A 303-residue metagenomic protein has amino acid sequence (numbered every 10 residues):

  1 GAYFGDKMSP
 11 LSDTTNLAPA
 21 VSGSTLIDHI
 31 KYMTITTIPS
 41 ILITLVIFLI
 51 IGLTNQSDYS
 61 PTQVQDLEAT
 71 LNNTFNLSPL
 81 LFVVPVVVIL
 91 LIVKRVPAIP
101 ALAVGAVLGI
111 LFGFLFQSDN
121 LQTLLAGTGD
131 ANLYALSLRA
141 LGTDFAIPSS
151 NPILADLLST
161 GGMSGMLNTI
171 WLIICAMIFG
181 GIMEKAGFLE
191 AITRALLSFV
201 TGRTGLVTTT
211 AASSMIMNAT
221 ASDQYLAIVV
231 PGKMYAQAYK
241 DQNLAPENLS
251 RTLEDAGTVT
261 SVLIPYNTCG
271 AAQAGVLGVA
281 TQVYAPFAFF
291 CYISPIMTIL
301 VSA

Functional and structural regions predicted by a protein language model:
G1-K7, G205-N218, Q242-L263, F287-I293: Alpha-helical transmembrane segments of multi-pass membrane proteins
A2, K7-A69, L80, D241 (+2 more regions): Juxtamembrane and boundary regions of transmembrane helices in multi-pass small-molecule transporters and channels
Y3, I173-G180, A186-M234: Hydrophobic alpha-helical transmembrane segments of multi-pass integral membrane proteins, predominantly secondary
L17-H29, F188-S198, T209, L226-E254 (+2 more regions): Alpha-helical transmembrane segments
A20, G52-L77, F116-L158: Inter-helical loop and helix-membrane interface segments of multi-pass membrane transporters/permeases
T74-F82, G161-I170, A186, A195-A211 (+2 more regions): Membrane-interfacial loop-to-helix junctions in multi-pass transporters
V83-S137, V301: Flexible hinge motifs at transmembrane-helix junctions and intramembrane kinks/re-entrant loops in multi-pass membrane
L125-F188, M215-I216, T220: Core transmembrane alpha-helical segments of multi-pass membrane transporters/permeases
